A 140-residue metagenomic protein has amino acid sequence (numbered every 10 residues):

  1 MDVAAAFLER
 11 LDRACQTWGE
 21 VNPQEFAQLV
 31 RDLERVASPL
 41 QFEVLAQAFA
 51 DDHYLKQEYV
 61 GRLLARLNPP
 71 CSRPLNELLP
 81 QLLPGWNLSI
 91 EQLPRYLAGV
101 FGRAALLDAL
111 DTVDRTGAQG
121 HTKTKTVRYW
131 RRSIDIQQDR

Functional and structural regions predicted by a protein language model:
M1-R13, R35-A48, P69-Q81, R103-D114 (+1 more regions): Amphipathic alpha-helical scaffolding segments comprising HEAT/armadillo-like alpha-solenoid repeats
F7-L8, Q16, N76, E91 (+1 more regions): Alpha-helical interaction segments
Q16, V21-V36, D51, E58-P69 (+2 more regions): Structural detector for internal amphipathic alpha-helices that build alpha-solenoid repeat scaffolds
D51-Y54, P84: Structural motif
L82-G85, P94: Short acidic, glycine/proline-enriched loop segments that cap or flank alpha-helices
G85, V113-Q119: HEAT/HEAT-like alpha-solenoid repeats
A109-D111, H121-T124: Short, surface-exposed, polar/charged, turn-prone segments marking secondary-structure boundaries
